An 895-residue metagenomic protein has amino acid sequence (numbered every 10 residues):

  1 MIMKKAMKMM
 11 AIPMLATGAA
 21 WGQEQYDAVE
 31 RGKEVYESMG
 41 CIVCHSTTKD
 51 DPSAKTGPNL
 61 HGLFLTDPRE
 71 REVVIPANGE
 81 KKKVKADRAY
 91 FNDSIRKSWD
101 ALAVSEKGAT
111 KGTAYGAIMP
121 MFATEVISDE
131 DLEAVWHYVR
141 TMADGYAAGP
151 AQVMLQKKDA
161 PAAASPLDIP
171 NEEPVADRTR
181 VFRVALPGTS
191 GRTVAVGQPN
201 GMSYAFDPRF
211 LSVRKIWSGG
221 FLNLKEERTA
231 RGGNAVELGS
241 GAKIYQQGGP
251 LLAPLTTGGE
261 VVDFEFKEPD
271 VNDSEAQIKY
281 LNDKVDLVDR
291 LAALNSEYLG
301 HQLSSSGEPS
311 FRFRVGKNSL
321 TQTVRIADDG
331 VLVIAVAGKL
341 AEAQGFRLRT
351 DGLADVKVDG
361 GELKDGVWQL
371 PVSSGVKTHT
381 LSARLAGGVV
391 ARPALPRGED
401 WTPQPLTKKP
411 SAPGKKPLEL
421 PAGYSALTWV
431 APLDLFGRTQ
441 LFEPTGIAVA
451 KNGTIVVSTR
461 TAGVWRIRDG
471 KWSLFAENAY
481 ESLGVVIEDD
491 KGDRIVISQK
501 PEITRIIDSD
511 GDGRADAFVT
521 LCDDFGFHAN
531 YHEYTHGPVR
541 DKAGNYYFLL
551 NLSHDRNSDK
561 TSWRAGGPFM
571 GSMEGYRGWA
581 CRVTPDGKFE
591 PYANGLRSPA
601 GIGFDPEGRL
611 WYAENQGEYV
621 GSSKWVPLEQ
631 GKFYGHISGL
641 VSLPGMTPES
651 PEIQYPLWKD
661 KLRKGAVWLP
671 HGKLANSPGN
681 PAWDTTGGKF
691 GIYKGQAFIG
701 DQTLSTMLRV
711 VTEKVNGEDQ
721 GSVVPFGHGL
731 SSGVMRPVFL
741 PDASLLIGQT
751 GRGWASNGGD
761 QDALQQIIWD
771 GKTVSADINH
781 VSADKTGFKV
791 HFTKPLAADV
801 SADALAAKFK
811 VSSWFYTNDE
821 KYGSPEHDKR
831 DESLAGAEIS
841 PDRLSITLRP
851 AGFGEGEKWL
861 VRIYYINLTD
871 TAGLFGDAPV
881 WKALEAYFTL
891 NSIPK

Functional and structural regions predicted by a protein language model:
E24-Q25, Y115-K157, G852: C-terminal capping alpha-helices of c-type cytochrome domains
G32, S38-T48, I95, M119 (+4 more regions): The canonical Cys-X-X-Cys-His
K33-E37, T47-D100, G116-V126, S473-L474: Gly/Gly-Pro-rich "capping" loops immediately C-terminal to redox-active cysteine motifs in periplasmic/lumenal
C44-D51, L65, F122-T124, R140-T141 (+4 more regions): Detector for the c-type heme attachment site
K157-T321, V331, E362: Beta-strand-rich N-terminal accessory domains
K158-A163, A394-V774: Beta-propeller domains with acidic blade repeats across secreted/periplasmic ectodomains and cytosolic WD/CNH propellers
R392-A394, G771-I778, A797, Y865-K895: Acidic, Ser/Thr/Gly/Pro-rich low-complexity segments and short DxT(G/T)-type signature motifs
H791-A835, T869, L884: Short, surface-exposed alpha-helix to beta-strand junction/turn motifs within ectodomains of secreted and cell-envelope
